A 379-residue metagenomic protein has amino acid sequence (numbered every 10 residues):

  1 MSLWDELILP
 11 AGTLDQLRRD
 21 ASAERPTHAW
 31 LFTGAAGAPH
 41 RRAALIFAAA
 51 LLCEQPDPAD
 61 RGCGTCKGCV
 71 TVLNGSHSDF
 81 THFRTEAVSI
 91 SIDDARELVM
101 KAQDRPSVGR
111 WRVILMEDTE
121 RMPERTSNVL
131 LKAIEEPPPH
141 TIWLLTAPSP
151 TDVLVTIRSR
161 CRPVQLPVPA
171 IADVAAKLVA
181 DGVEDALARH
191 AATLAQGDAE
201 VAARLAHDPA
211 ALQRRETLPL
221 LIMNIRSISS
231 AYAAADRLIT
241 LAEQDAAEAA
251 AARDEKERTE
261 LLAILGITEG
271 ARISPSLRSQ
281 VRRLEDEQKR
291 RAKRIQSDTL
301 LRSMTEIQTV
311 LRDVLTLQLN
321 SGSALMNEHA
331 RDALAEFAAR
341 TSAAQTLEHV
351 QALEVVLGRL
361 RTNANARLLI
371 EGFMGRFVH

Functional and structural regions predicted by a protein language model:
M1-A50, G68-T71, P139-T141, P148-E306 (+1 more regions): Charged, glycine-rich active-site and insertion segments that engage polyanionic ligands
M1-T119, E124-R125, I142: P-loop/Walker A NTP-binding region and its immediately flanking N-terminal helices in P-loop NTPase folds
Q103, N128-L145: Conserved catalytic/switch belt of AAA+ P-loop NTPases
E117-P123, N128-E135, T151: Catalytic acidic motif of RecA-like/P-loop NTPases
